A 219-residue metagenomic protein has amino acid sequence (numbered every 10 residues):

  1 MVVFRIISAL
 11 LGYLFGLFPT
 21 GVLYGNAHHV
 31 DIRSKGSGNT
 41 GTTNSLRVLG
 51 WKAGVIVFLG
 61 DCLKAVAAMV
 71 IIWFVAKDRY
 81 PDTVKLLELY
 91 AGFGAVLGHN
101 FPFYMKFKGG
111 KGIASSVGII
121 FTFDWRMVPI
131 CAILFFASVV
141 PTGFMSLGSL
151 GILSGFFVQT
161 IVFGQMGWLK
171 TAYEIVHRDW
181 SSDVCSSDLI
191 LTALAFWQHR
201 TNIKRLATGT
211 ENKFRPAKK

Functional and structural regions predicted by a protein language model:
F4, S8, G12, L17 (+15 more regions): Alpha-helical transmembrane segments in multi-pass membrane proteins
G21, N26, G98-K108, F135-T142 (+1 more regions): C-terminal ends of transmembrane helices
V22-K52, K204-K219: Cytosolic, membrane-interface loops and tails of multi-pass inner-membrane proteins
D31-T42, Y104-V117, F144-I152: Short, non-helical or kinked segments that cap or interrupt transmembrane helices
L46-W51, I72-A76, G112-T142, S154-G164: Interfacial segments of multi-pass membrane proteins
A53-I56, P81-T83, H99-K106, V117-W125: Short, amphipathic, aromatic/basic-enriched membrane-interface segments that mark the entry/exit of transmembrane
P129, M145-L153, S181-L189: Loop-to-transmembrane alpha-helix initiation sites
M166-C185: Single conserved hydrophobic/aromatic residue that forms the stacking wall/gate of nucleotide- or nucleobase-binding
